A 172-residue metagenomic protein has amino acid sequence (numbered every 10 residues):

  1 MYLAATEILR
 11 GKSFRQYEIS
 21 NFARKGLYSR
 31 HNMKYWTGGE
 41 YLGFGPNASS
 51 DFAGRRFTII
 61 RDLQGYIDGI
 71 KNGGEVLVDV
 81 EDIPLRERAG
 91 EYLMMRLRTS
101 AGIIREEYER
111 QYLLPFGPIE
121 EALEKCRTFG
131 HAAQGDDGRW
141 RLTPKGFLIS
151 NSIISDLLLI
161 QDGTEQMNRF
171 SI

Functional and structural regions predicted by a protein language model:
M1-L114, Q166-I172: C-terminal scaffold of the Radical SAM
G54-R56, F129, S152-I154: A short, polar/proline- and glycine-enriched secondary-structure boundary/capping micro-motif
Q64, E87-M94, E120, F147 (+2 more regions): Non-catalytic, well-ordered alpha-helical scaffold segments
R105-E106, G117-I119, Q134: Extended hydrophobic-aromatic, low-complexity segments
L113-R127: Short amphipathic alpha-helical interaction segments
R127-D137: A short, conserved structural fragment
G138-T143: Minor-groove-contacting beta-hairpin "wing" of winged helix-turn-helix DNA-binding domains
K145-I172: Short, amphipathic alpha-helical interaction segments positioned at domain boundaries
